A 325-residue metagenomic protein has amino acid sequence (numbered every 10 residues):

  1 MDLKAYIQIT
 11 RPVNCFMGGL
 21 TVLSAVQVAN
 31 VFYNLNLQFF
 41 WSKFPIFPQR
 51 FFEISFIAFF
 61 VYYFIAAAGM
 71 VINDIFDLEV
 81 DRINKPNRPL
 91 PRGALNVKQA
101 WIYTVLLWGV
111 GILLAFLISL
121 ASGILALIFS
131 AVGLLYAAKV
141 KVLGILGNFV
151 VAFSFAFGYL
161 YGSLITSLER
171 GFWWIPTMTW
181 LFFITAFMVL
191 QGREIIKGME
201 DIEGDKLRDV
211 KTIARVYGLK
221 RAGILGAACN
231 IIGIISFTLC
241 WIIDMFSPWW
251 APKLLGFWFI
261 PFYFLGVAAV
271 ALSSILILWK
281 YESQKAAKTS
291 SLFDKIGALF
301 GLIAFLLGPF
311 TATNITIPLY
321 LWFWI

Functional and structural regions predicted by a protein language model:
M1-F16, A138, G171-I325: C-terminal membrane-associated helical module and adjoining short loops/tails
D2-Q8, N87-R170: Intramembrane alpha-helical segments
G18-T21, T104-V110, V151-Y161, G226-F237 (+1 more regions): Core segments of transmembrane alpha-helices that mediate helix-helix packing or line hydrophobic substrate/ligand
G19-F76, W108-F116, L120-L134, W173-I196: Membrane-embedded alpha-helical segments that form the functional core of polytopic membrane enzymes, especially those
V22-Y33, G111-S119, G133-A137, G158-T166 (+4 more regions): Structural signal for membrane-spanning alpha-helices in multi-pass inner-membrane proteins, emphasizing helix cores
F32-L37, F76-V80, N84, S122 (+7 more regions): Membrane-interfacial segments
I54-V61, L78-L127, D209-K253: Multi-pass membrane catalytic core of lipid/isoprenoid biosynthesis enzymes
I72-R82, Q99-L107, I128-A137, W180-L181 (+2 more regions): Hydrophobic, membrane-facing alpha-helical anchors
